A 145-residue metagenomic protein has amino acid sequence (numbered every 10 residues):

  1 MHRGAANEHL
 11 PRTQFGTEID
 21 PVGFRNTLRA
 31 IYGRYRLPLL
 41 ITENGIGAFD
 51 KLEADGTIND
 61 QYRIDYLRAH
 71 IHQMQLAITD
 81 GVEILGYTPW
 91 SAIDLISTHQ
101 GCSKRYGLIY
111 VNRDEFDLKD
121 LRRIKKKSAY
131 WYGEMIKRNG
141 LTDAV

Functional and structural regions predicted by a protein language model:
M1-V145: Non-catalytic scaffold segments within catalytic domains of secreted glycoside hydrolases
